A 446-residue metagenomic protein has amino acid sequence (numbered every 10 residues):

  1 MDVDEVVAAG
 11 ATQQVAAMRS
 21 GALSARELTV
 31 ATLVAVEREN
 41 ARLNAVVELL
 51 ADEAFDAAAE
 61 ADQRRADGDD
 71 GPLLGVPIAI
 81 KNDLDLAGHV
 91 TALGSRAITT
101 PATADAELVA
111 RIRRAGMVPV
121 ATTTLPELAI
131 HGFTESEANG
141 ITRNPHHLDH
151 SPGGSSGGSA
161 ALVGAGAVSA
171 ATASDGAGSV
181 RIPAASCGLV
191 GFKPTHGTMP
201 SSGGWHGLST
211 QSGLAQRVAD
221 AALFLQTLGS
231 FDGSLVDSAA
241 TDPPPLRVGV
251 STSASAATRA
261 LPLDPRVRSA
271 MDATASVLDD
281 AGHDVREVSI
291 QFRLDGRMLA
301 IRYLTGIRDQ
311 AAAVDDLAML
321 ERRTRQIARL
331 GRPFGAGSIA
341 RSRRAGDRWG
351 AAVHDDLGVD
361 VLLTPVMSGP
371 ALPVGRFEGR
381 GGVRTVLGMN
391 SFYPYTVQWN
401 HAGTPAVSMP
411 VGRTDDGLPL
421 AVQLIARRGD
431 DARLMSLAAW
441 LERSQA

Functional and structural regions predicted by a protein language model:
M1-F55, A273, D280-G282, A446: An N-terminal boundary/leader segment
G21, G75, R114, V120 (+3 more regions): Glycine-rich, small-residue loops and helix-cap segments that act as flexible hinges at active-site edges
A25-V30, A59, Q63, A106 (+3 more regions): Acyltransferase
A54-D56, R64-E137: Acidic/His- and Gly-rich active-site-bordering loop/insert found across diverse amide/peptide-bond hydrolases
A61-P77, D220, T241-G249: Immediate post-signal peptide segment of exported/extracytoplasmic ligand-binding proteins
L73-L93, P245-S251, L304-A351, P365 (+1 more regions): Short helix-loop capping/hinge segments that flank enzyme active sites or metal/cofactor-binding pockets
A104-L225, H401, P405-G412, L418-A421: Short glycine/serine-rich loop segments
V190-R268, D272, Q445-A446: A short helix-breaking turn/cap at a secondary-structure junction
